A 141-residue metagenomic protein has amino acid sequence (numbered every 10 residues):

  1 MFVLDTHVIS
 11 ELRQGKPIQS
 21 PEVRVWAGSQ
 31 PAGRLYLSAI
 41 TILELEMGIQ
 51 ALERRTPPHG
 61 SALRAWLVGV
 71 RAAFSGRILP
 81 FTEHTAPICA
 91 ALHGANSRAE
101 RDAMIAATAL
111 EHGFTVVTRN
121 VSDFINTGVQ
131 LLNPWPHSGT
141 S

Functional and structural regions predicted by a protein language model:
M1, A106, L110-S141: Acidic, PIN/NYN-like endoribonuclease modules and their adjacent C-terminal/linker elements
M1-L37, A51-G69, S138-S141: Short, well-structured N-terminal submotif of metal-dependent ribonuclease cores
D5, E44, D102, N120-D123: Acidic active-site catalytic centers that drive phospho-/nucleotidyl reactions and related ester hydrolyses
I9, I42-L45, A86, F124: A generic structural signal for short hydrophobic patches within well-formed alpha-helices
R13-K16, I49, H93, G128 (+1 more regions): Short, flexible helix/strand-to-coil boundary loops that buttress conserved ligand/catalytic motifs in alpha/beta
V25-G28, G69-V70, I78, A106-T108 (+1 more regions): Short secondary-structure boundary/capping segments
M47-E53, S61, A72-V117: Active-site neighborhoods of divalent-metal-dependent phosphate/nucleic-acid chemistry enzymes
